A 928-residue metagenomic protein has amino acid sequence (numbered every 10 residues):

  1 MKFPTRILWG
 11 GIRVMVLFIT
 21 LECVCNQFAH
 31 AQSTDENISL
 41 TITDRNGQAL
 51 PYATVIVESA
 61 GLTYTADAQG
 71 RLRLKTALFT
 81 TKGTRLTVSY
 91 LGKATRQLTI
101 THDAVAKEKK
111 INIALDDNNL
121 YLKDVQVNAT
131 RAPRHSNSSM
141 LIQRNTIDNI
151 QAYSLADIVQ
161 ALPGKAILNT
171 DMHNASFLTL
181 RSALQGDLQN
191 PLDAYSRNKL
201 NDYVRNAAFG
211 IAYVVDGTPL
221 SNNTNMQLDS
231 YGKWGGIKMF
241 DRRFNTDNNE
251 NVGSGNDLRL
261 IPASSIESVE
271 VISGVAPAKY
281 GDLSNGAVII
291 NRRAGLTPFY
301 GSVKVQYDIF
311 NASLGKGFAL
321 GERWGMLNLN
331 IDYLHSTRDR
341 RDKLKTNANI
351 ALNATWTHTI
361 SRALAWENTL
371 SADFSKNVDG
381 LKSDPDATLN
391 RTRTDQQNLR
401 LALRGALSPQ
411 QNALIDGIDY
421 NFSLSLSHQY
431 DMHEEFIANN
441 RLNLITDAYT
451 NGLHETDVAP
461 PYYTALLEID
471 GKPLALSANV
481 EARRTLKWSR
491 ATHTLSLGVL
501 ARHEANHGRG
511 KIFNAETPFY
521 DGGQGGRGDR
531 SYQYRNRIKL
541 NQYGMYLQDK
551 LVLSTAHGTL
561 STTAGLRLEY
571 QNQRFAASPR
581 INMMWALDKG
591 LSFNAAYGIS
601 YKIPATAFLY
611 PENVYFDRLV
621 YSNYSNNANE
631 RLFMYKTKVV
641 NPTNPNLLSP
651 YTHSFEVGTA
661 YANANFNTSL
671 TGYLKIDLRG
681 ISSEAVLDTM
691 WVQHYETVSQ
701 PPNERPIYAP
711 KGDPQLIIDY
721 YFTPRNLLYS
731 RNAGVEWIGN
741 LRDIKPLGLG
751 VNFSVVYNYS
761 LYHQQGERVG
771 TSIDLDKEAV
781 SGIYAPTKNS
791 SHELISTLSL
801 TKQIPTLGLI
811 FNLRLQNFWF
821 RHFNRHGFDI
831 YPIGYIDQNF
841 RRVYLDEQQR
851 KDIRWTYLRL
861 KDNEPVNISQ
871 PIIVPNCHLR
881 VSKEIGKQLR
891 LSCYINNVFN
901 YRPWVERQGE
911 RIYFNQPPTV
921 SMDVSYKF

Functional and structural regions predicted by a protein language model:
T41-R45, A53-I56, T87-K93, V105-D148: Short, acidic, small-residue-rich periplasmic hinge/interaction motif at the N-terminus of Gram-negative outer-membrane
T54-I56, L62-R71, D124-Y153, I158 (+4 more regions): N-terminal periplasmic "start-of-domain" segments of outer-membrane beta-barrel proteins
E108-A114, L155-I158, S176-T179, V214 (+2 more regions): N-terminal periplasmic accessory domains that precede and gate Gram-negative outer-membrane beta-barrel machines
A156, Q160-R242: Extracytoplasmic beta-strand/coil segments of soluble accessory domains associated with Gram-negative outer-membrane
D241, I676-R679, S683-A685, N817-N839 (+4 more regions): C-terminal beta-signal and adjacent terminal beta-strands/loops of Gram-negative outer-membrane beta-barrel proteins
A448-L560, Y601, L609-E612, N732 (+6 more regions): Outer-membrane beta-barrel transmembrane domain signature of Gram-negative proteins, especially the mid-to-C-terminal
Y601-L678, V698-Y708, Q715-D743, N789-H792: Outer-membrane beta-barrel signature, preferentially recognizing the C-terminal barrel domain of Gram-negative
G672-I676, Y695-G827: Gram-negative outer-membrane beta-barrel transporters
